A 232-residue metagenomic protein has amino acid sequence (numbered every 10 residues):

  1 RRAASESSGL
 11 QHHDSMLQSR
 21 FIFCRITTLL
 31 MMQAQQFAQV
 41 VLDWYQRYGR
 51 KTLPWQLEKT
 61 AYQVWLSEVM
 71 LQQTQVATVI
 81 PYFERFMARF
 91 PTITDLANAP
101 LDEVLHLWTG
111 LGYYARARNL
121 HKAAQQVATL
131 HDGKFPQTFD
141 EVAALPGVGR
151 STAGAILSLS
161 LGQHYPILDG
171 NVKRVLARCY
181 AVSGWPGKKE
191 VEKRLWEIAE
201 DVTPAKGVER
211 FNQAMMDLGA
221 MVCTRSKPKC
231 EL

Functional and structural regions predicted by a protein language model:
A3-A4, T27-T28: Ala/Thr-enriched low-complexity intrinsically disordered regions
S7-S8, S15, Q73, R225: Residues at secondary-structure transition points
G9-H12, M16-R20, T27: N-terminal amphipathic/hydrophobic targeting modules at extreme N-termini, encompassing cleavable Sec/SRP-type signal
I22-R25, T224: Secreted/luminal cysteine- and crosslink-motif detector
Q33-Q35, Q39-E231: Catalytic cores of DNA base-excision repair glycosylases
